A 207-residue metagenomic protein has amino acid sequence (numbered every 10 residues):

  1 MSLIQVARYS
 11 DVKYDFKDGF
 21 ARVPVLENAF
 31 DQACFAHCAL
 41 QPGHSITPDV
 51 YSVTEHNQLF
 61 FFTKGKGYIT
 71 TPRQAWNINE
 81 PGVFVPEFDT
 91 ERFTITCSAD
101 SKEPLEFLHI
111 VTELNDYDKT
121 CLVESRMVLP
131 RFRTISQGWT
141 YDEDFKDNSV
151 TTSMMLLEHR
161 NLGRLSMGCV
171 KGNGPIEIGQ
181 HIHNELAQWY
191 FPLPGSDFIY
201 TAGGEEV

Functional and structural regions predicted by a protein language model:
M1-R73: N-terminal entry module detector
F16-D49, E143-A187: A short glycine-rich, His/Asp/Glu-containing loop-to-beta-strand
L26-A33, H56, N79, T90 (+3 more regions): Fe(II)/2-oxoglutarate oxygenase catalytic core
F35-A39, L59, A75, V83-V85 (+4 more regions): Conserved hydrophobic/aromatic beta-strand scaffold that supports enzyme active sites
I46-G82, A187-V207: A short beta-strand-loop-beta hairpin characteristic of the jelly-roll/cupin
I78-A99, E206-V207: Conserved metal-binding segment of the jelly-roll/cupin
C97-C169: Surface-exposed beta-loop interaction hotspot
K119-L122, I176-H181, A202-G203: A short secondary-structure junction signal
